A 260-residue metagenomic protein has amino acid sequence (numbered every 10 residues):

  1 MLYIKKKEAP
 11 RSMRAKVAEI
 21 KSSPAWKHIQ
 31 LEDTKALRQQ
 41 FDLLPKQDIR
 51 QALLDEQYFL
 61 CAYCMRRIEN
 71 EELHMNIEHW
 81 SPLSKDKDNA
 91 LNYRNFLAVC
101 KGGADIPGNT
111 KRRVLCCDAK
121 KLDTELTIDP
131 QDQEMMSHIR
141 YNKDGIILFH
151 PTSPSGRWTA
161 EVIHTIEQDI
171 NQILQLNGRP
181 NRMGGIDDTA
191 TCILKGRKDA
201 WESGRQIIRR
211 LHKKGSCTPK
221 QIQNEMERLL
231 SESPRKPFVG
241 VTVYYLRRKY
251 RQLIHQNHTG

Functional and structural regions predicted by a protein language model:
K5-K7, S12, K16-I20, I128-D129 (+4 more regions): Catalytic cores of phosphodiester-bond-cleaving enzymes
K6, R11-L60, D86-L91: Short, charged surface segments at domain edges that flank catalytic/cofactor-binding sites
I20-A25, N89-G103, Q131-F149: Short Fe-S-cluster ligation motifs
R66-L122: Histidine-centered nuclease catalytic patch
T110-R179: Long, low-complexity, intrinsically disordered segments enriched in glycines and aromatic residues
S155-G260: C-terminal, charged low-complexity interaction regions
